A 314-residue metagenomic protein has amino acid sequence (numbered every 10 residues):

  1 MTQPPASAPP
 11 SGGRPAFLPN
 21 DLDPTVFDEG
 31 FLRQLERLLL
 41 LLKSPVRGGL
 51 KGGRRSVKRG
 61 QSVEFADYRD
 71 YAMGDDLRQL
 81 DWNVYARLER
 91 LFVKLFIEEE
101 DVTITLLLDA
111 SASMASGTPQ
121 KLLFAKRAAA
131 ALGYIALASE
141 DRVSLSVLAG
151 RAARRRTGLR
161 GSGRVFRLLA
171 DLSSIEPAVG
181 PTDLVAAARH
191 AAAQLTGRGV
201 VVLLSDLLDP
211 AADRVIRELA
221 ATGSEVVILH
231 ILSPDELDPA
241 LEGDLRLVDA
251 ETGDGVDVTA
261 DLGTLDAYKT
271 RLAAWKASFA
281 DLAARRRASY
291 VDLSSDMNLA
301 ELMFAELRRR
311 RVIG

Functional and structural regions predicted by a protein language model:
M1-V57, A193-G199, D209-A211, V215-G314: Von Willebrand factor type A / integrin I
T2-L159, H190, V200-L203, P210 (+3 more regions): An amphipathic, basic-hydrophobic helix/alpha-beta surface used to engage anionic, phosphate-rich ligands or surfaces
N83, P177-P181, L204-S205: Short, flexible loop segments at the rims of nucleotide/cofactor-binding pockets, characterized by
M114, L172-E176, R287-Y290: Short amphipathic alpha-helical interaction patches enriched in hydrophobic/aromatic residues with interspersed Lys/Arg
L123, A178-V185, T270-A273: Conserved phosphate-coordination/catalytic loops
R127, A131, T182-R189, A277 (+1 more regions): Short, contiguous clusters of charged residues that form electrostatic/catalytic patches at enzyme active sites, used
R156-D171, R308-R309: Short, electropositive alpha-helical surface patch
R164-G199, A211, L232-S233: Von Willebrand factor
